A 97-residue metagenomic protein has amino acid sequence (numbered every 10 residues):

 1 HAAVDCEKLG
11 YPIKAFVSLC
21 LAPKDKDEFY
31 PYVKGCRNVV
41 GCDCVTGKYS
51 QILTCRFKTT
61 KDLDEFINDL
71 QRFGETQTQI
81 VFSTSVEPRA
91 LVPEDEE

Functional and structural regions predicted by a protein language model:
H1-E97: A compositional/biophysical signature of low hydrophobicity enriched in polar/charged and small residues
